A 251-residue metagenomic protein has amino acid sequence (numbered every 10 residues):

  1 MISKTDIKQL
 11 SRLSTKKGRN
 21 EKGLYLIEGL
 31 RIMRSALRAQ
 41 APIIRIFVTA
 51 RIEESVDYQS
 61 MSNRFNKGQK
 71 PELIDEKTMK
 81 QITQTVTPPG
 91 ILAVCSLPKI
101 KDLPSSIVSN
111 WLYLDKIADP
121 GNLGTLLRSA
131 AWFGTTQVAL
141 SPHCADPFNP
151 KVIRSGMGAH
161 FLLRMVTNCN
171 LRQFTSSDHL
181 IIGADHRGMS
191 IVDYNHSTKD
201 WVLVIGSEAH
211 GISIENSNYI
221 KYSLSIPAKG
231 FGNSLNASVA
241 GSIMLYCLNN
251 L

Functional and structural regions predicted by a protein language model:
M1-D57, C144-A145: Boundary-proximal intrinsically disordered activation/regulatory segments immediately upstream of a helical core
Y25, D115-K116, S141-P142, K229 (+1 more regions): Glycine- and other small-residue-rich loops at beta-strand/loop junctions that grip anionic moieties
G29, A118-L126, S234-V239: Amphipathic alpha-helical repeat scaffolds
S55-K67, N216: Short, aromatic/basic amphipathic alpha-helical patches
N63-S96: Glycine/small-residue-rich loop that forms an oxyanion/phosphate-binding "nest" at active or ligand-binding sites
N66, E72, L103-G188: RNA substrate-binding interface of SAM-dependent RNA methyltransferases
S129-F133, C144-F161, I214-L251: Structured adenosyl-cofactor binding patch, chiefly the S-adenosyl-L-methionine
G183-G232: Active-site/ligand-binding-proximal alpha/beta "capping" segment
